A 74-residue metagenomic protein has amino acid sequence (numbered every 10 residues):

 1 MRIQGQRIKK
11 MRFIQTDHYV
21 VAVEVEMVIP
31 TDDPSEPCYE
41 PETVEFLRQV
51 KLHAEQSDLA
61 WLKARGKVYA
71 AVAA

Functional and structural regions predicted by a protein language model:
M1-E55, L59-A74: C-terminal-biased regions
